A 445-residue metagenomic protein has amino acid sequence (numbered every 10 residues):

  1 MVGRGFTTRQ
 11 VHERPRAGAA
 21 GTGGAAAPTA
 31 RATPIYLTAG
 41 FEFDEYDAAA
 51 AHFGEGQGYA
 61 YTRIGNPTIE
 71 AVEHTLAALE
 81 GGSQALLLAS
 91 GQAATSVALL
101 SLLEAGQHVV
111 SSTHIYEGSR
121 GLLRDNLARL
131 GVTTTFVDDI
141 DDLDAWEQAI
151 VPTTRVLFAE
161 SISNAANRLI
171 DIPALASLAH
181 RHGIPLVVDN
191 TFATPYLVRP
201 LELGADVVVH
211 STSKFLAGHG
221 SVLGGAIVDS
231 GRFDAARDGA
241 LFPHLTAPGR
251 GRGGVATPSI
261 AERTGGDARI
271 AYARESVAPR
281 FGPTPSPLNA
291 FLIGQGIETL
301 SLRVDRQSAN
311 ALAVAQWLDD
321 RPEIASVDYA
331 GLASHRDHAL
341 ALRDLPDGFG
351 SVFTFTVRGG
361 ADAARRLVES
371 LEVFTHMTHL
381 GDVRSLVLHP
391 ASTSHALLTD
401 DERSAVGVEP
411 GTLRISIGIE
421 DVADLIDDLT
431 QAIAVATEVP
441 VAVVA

Functional and structural regions predicted by a protein language model:
M1, R124-D125, T133-T134, R303 (+2 more regions): PLP-dependent enzyme catalytic core of the Aspartate aminotransferase-like
M1-G58, V439-A445: N-terminal glycine-rich, Lys/His-bearing helix-loop that initiates the first secondary-structure elements of many
V2, T7-Q10, A19-G24, Q84-D320 (+1 more regions): Conserved PLP-enzyme active-site core in the AAT-like
Q10-P34, D362-E402: C-terminal core of ALDH-fold dehydrogenases
P28, I35, Y46-T75, L386-G411: Glycine-rich phosphate/pyrophosphate-binding loop and adjacent beta-alpha nucleotide/cofactor-binding cores
G40-S96, G118-N126: Conserved N-terminal alpha-helix of the aminotransferase class I/II PLP-enzyme fold
V228, T354-T356, S416-G418: Short hydrophobic/aromatic beta-strand micro-patches that form the beta-sheet surface supporting nucleotide- or nucleic
F281-T284, L288-A290, Q295, T299 (+5 more regions): Conserved small-domain helix->loop->beta segment predominantly found in fold-type I
